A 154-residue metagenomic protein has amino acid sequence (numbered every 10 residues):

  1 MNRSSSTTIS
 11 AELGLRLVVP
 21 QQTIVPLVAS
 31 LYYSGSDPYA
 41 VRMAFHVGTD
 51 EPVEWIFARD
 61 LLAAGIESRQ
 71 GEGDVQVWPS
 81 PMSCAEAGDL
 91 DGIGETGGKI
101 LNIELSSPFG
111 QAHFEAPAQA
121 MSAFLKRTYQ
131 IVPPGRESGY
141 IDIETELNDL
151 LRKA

Functional and structural regions predicted by a protein language model:
M1-A44: Charge-rich, low-complexity N-terminal segments
P20-Q21, R69, C84, E144-A154: Protein-protein interaction regions
G35-D37, V47, A112, I131: Surface-exposed, interaction-prone regions used to assemble/regulate multi-protein complexes
P38, D91-E95, A154: Intrinsic low-complexity, intrinsically disordered or marginally ordered coil/linker segments
V41-M43, L101-L105, F114: Generic recognition of long tandem-repeat/solenoid scaffolds
A44-D50: Short, flexible beta-strand-to-coil junctions
E51-P108: Short, internal acidic amphipathic alpha-helical interface segments that mediate docking to partner proteins
P108-A154: Mixed-charge, glycine-accented linear interaction segment located at domain edges/termini
